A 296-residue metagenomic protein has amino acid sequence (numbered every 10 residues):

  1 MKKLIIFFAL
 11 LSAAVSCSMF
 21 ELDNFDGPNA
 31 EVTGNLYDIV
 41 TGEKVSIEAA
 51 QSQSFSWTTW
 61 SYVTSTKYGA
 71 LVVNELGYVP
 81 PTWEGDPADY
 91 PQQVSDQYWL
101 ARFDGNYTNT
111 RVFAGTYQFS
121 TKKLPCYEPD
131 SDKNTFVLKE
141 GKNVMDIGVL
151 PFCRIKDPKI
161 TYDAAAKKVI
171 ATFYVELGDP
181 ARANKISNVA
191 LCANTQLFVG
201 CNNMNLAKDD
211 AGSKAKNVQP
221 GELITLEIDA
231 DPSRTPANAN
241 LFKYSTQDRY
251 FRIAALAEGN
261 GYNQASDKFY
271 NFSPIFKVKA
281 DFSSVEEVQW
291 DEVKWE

Functional and structural regions predicted by a protein language model:
A13-S16: C-terminal motif of bacterial Sec signal peptides marking the signal peptidase cleavage site
L22, V137-Y162, V175, S284-W295: Extracellular beta-sheet/turn segments enriched in Thr/Pro/Gly and aliphatic residues
A30-D38: A short, amphipathic beta-strand motif
S65-N106: Short, acidic Ser/Thr/Gly-rich low-complexity loop/linker segments typical of extracellular and cell-surface proteins
R102-Y127: A short, solvent-exposed beta-strand micro-motif common in secreted/extracellular proteins
F113-T116, G141, S245-R249: A glycine-anchored, Pro-Gly-centered beta-turn/N-cap motif
K123-L150, G261, K268-K277: Structured interaction patches on ligand/partner-binding surfaces of diverse proteins
S233-D267, F272-P274, V278: Beta-strand-rich modules
